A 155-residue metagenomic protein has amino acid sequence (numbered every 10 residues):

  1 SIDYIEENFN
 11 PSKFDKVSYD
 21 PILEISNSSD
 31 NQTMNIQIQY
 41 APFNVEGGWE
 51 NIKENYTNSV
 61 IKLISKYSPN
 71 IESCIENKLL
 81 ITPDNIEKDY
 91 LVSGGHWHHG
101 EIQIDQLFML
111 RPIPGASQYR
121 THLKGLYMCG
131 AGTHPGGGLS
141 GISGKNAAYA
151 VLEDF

Functional and structural regions predicted by a protein language model:
S1-N31: Mid-domain catalytic core of redox enzymes that form a hydrophobic substrate pocket/lid adjacent to a catalytic redox
Y4, S28-D30, A41-F43, I102-I104 (+1 more regions): Short, glycine-/Ser/Thr-/acidic-enriched flexible segments
F14-S18, E50-D89: Flavin-binding catalytic cores
N31-L63: Conserved FAD/dinucleotide-binding core of flavoprotein oxidoreductases
I36, I64, L126, G130 (+1 more regions): Hydrophobic, well-ordered secondary-structure elements that form the walls of internal hydrophobic environments
S59, H98, Q106, L139-A147: Short amphipathic alpha-helical face segments that pack within enzyme cores and frequently flank/anchor catalytic
N70-H134: A glycine-rich dinucleotide-binding beta-alpha-beta segment and adjacent secondary-structure elements that constitute
A131-E153: A conserved FAD-binding loop/helix module that cradles the flavin
